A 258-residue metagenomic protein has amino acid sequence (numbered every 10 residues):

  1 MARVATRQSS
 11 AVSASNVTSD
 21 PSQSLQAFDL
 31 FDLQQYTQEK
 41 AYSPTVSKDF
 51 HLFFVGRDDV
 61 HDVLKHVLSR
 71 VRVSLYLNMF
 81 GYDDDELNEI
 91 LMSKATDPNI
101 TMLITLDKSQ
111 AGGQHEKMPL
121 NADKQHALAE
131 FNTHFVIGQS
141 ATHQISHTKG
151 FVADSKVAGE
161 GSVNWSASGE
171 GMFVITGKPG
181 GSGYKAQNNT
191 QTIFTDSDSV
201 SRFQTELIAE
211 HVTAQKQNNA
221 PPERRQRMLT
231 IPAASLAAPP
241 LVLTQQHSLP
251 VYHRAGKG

Functional and structural regions predicted by a protein language model:
A2-V63: Short, compositionally biased "basic patch" segments
L25-L33, K108-G150: Ligand-binding grooves and catalytic loops that recognize ribose/phosphate and carbohydrate rings, and esterified lipid
V46, S69, T96, A127-A129 (+3 more regions): Extracellular/periplasmic catalytic domains that process cell-envelope and extracellular macromolecules
F50-G56, L77-F80, F135-I137: Short, flexible loop segments at the rims of nucleotide/cofactor-binding pockets, characterized by
V63, V67-V73, S199-T205: DNA replication sliding-clamp ring fold and its partner-interaction surfaces
H66-E130: Primarily the HKD phosphodiesterase
D84-E89, A111-L120, H143-T148, G161 (+2 more regions): Extracytoplasmic/secreted cell-surface and envelope-processing proteins
A153, V157-K257: Signature of lipid phosphatidyltransferase scaffolds
